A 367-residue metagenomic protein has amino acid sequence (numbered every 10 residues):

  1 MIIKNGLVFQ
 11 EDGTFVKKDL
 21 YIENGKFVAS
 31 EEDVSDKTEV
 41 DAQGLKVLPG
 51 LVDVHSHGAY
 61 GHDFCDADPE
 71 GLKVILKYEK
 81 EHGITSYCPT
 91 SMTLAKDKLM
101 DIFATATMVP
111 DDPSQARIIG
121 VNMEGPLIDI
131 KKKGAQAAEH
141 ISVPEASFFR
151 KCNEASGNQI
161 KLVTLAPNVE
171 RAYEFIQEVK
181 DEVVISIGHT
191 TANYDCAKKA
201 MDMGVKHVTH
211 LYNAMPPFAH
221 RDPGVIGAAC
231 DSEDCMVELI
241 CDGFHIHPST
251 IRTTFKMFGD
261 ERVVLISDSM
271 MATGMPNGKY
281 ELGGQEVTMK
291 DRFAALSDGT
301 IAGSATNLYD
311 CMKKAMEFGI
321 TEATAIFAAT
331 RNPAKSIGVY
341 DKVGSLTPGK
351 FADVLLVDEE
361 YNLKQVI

Functional and structural regions predicted by a protein language model:
M1-L48: Histidine-rich, glycine-flanked metal-binding segment
G44, H55, M123, V179 (+3 more regions): Conserved, mostly hydrophobic/aromatic
K46, V54, F64-R117, H140-A155 (+1 more regions): Alpha-helical scaffold segments that flank or form the walls of functional sites
H57, K73-I102, A116-D129, S156-N168 (+4 more regions): Divalent metal-dependent hydrolysis catalytic cores, especially in the metallo-beta-lactamase
G58-A67, C88-K98, A214-D231: Active-site loop-to-helix "anion-binding N-cap" substructures in soluble metabolic enzymes
K77-C88, I130-G157, M201-L211, A228-M236 (+1 more regions): Active-site gating loops and adjacent loop-to-helix segments of metal-dependent hydrolytic enzymes
E154-M275: Active-site core of metal-dependent hydrolases
A228-V237, G243, F255-S267, A272-V357: His/Asp/Glu-enriched, well-ordered alpha-helical/loop segment that forms or immediately abuts the divalent-metal
